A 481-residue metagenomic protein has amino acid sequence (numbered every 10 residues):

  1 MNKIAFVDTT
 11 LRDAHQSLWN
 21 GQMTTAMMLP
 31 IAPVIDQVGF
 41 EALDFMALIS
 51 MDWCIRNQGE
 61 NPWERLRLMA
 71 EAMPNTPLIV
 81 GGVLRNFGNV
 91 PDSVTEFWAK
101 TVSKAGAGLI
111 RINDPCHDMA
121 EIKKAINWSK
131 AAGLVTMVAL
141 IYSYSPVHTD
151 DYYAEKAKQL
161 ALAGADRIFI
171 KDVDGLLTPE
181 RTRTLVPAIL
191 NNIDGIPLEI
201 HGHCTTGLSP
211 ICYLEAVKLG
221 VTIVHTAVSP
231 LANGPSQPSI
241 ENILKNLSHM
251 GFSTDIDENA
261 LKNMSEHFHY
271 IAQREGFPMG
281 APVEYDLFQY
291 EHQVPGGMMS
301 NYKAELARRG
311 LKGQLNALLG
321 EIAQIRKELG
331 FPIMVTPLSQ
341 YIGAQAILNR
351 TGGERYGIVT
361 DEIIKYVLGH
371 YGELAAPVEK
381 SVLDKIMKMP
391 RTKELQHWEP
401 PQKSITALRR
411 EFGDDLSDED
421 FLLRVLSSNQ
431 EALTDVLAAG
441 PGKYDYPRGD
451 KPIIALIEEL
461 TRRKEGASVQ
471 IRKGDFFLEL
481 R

Functional and structural regions predicted by a protein language model:
M1-W19, L66-E71: N-terminal amphipathic alpha-helix/helix-capping segment at the start of soluble metabolic enzymes
F6, A14, I35, I112 (+4 more regions): Conserved, mostly hydrophobic/aromatic
P33, A42, A47-K158, I168 (+1 more regions): Active-site beta->alpha loop and helix N-cap motifs at the rims of alpha/beta catalytic domains
D36-C54, V283-Q289, G297-R481: Terminal or standalone catalytic/regulatory effector modules within metabolic enzymes and repeat proteins
G39, N75, G106-G108, A132-L134 (+3 more regions): Glycine-enriched alpha-helix->loop->beta-strand junction motifs that scaffold or abut catalytic
G106, I112, D172, L219-S236: Glycine-rich phosphate-binding active-site loops on the catalytic face of alpha/beta enzymes
H148-L160, T206-T222: Catalytic cores of alpha/beta
I211, S236, L244-L247, G251-L311: Core active-site phosphate/anionic-ligand binding loop and the adjoining beta-turn-alpha structural block in enzyme
